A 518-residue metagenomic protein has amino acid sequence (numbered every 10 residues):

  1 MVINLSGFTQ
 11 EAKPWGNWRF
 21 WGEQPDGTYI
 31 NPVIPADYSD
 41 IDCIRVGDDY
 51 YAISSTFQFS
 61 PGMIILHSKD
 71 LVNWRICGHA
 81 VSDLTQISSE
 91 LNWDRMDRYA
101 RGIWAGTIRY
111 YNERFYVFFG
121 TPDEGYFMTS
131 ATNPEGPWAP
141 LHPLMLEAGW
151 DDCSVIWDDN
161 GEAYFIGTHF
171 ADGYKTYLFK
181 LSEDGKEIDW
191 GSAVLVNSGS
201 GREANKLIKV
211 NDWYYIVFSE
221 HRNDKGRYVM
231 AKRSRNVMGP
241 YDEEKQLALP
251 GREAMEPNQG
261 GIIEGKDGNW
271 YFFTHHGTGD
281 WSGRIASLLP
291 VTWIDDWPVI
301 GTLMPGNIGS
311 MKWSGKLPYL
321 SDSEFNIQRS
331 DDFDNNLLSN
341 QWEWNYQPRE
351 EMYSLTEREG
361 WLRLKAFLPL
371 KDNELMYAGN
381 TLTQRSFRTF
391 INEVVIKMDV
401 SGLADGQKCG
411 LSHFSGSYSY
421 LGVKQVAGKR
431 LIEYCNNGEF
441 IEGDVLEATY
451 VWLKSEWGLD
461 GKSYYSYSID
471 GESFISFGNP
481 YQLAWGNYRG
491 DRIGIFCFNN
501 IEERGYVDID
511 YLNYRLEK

Functional and structural regions predicted by a protein language model:
M1-I3: Sec-dependent N-terminal signal peptides
L5-K518: Carbohydrate-active catalytic/glycan-binding domains of CAZyme proteins, especially the secreted or lumenal ectodomains
